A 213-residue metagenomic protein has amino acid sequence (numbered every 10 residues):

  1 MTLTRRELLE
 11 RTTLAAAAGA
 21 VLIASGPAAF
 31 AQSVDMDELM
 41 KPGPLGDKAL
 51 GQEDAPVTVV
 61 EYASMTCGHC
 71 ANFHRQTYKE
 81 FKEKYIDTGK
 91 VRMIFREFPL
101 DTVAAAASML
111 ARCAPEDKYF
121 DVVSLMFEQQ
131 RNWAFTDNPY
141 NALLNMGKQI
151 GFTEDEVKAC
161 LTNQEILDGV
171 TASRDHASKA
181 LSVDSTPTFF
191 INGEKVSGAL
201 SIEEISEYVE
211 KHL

Functional and structural regions predicted by a protein language model:
M1-A17: N-terminal secretory signal peptides and thylakoid transit peptides that target proteins across membranes
T2-E7, Q32-S33, N145-L213: C-terminal cap of thioredoxin/glutaredoxin-like
A24-A55: C-terminal segment of N-terminal export signals and the immediately downstream linker at the start of the mature
M40-L45, E128, V170-A172: Short gly/ser/thr-rich secondary-structure transition/capping motifs
E53, I86-T88, S182-D184: Extracellular/periplasmic catalytic domains that process cell-envelope and extracellular macromolecules
D54-G68: Short active-site neighborhood of thiol/selenol oxidoreductases, capturing the structured segment around
A63-M65, A71-K148: Structural alpha/beta surface segment adjacent to cysteine/selenocysteine redox centers across thiol/disulfide enzymes
